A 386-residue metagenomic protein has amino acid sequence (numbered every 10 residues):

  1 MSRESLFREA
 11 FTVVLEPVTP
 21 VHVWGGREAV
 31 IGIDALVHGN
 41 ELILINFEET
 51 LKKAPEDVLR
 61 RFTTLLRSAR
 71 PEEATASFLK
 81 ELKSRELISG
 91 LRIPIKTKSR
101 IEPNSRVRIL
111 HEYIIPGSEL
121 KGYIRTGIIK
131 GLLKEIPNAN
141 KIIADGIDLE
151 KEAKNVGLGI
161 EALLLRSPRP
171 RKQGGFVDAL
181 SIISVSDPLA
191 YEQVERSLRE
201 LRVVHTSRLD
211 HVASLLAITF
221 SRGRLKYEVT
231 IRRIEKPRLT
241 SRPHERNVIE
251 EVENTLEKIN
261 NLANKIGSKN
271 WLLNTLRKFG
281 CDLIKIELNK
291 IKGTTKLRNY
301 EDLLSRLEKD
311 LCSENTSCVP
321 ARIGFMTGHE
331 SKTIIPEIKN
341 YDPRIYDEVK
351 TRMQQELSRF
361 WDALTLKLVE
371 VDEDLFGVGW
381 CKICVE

Functional and structural regions predicted by a protein language model:
M1-E386: Basic, Gly/Ser/Thr-rich N-terminal segments that form RNA-phosphate-binding interfaces in CRISPR RAMP
